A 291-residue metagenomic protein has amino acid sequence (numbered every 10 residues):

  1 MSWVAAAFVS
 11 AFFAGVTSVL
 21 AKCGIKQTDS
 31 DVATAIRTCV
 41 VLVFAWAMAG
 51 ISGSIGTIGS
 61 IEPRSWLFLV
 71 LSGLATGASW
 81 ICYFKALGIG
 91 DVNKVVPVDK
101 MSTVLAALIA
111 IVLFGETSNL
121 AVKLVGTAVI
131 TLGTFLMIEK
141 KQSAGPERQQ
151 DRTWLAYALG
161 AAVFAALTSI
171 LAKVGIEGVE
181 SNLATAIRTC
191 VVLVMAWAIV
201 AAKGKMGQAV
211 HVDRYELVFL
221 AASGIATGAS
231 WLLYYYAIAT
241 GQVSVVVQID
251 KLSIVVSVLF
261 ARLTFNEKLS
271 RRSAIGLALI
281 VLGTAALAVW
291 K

Functional and structural regions predicted by a protein language model:
M1-F13, L20-L69, W80-G90, E139-Y157 (+4 more regions): Membrane-interface interhelical linkers
M1-F8, V104-V163, S270-K291: Juxtamembrane helix-loop boundary signature in multi-pass membrane transporters
V9, I36-R37, L71, V98-M101 (+4 more regions): Hydrophobic core positions of alpha-helical segments in small-molecule transporters and transporter systems
S10, T17, S72, S79 (+10 more regions): Small-residue hotspots
F13, L20, V40, A75-T76 (+10 more regions): Hydrophobic residues within membrane-embedded alpha-helical segments of Major Facilitator Superfamily
K22, F84, A110-I111, K173 (+2 more regions): Small-residue-mediated transmembrane helix hinge/kink sites in multi-pass secondary transporters
A33-T34, V95, A184-T185: Juxtamembrane helix-start motifs in multi-pass secondary transporters
C39-F44, V98-V112, C190-M195, S230 (+3 more regions): Alpha-helical transmembrane segments of compact multi-pass small-molecule transporters, enriched in specific families
